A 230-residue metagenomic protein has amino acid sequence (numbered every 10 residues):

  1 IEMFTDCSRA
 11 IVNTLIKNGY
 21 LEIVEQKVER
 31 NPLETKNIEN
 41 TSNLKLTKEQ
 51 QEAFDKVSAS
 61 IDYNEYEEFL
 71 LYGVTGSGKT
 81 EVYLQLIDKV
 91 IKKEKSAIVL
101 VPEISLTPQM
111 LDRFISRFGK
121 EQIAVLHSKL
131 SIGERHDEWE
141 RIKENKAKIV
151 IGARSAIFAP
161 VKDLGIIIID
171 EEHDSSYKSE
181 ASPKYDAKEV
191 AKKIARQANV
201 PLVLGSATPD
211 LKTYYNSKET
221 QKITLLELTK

Functional and structural regions predicted by a protein language model:
I1-V190, I194-T208, T213-Y214, K218-K230: Accessory, non-ATPase domains that flank or precede helicase/AAA+ motor cores in DNA-metabolism machines
